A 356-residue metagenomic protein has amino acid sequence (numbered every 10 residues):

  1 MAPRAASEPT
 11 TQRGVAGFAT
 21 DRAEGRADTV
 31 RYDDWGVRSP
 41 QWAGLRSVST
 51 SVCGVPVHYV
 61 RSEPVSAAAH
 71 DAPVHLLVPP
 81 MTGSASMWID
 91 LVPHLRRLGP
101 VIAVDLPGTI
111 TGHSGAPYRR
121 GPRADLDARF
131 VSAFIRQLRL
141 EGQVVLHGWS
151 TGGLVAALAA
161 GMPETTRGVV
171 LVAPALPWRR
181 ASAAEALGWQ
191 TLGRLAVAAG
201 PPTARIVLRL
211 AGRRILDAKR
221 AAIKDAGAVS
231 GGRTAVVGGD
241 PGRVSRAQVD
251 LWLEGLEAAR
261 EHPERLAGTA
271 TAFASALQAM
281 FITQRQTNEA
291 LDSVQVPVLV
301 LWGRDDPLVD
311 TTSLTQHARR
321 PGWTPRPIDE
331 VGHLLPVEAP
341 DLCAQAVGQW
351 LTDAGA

Functional and structural regions predicted by a protein language model:
V55-S114: Conserved HGGG/HGGXW glycine-rich cap/lid loop of the alpha/beta-hydrolase fold
E63-S66, A103-H147, T151, S182 (+1 more regions): Active-site loop/oxyanion-hole signature of alpha/beta-hydrolase fold enzymes
L76-P80, W149, W302: The conserved beta1-alpha1 loop
G142-A184: Conserved hydrolase catalytic core segment
V169-L210: Flexible "cap/lid" loop of the alpha/beta hydrolase fold
A181, P202-S293: Conserved alpha/beta-hydrolase catalytic His-Asp/Glu region
D292-V331, V337: Conserved loop-alpha-helix segment in the C-terminal half of the alpha/beta-hydrolase fold that carries the catalytic
V337-Q349: Post-His helix in hydrolase/transferase enzymes
